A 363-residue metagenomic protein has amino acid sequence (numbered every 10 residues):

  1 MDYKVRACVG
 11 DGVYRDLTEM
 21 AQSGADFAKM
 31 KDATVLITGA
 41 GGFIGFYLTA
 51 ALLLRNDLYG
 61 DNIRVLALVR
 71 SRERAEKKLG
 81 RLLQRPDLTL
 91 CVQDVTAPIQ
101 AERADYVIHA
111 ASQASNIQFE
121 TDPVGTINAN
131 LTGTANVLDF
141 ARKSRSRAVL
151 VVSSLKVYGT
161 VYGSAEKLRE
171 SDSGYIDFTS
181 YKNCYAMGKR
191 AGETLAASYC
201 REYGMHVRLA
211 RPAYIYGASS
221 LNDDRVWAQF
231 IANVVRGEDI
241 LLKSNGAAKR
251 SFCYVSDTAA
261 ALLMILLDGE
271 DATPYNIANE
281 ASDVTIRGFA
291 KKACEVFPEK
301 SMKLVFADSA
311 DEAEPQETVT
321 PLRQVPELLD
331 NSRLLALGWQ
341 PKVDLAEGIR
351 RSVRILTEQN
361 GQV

Functional and structural regions predicted by a protein language model:
M1-R6, V234, E238-V363: C-terminal substrate-binding subdomain of Rossmann-fold SDR/epimerase-dehydratase oxidoreductases
M1-Y106: N-terminal Rossmann/SDR dinucleotide-binding element
T38, L68, V107-Q113, V149-L155 (+1 more regions): SDR active-site strand-loop-helix element
V92-A129, K143: NAD(P)H-binding glycine-rich loop region in Rossmannoid oxidoreductase-like domains and their noncatalytic homologs
H109, A135-C184: Conserved Rossmann-fold NAD(P)-dependent oxidoreductase catalytic core, especially the SDR/UDP-sugar
S112, D122, I127-T134, R145 (+2 more regions): Short alpha-helix in the Rossmann-fold core of NAD(P)-dependent oxidoreductases
G125-I127, D177, Y181-E193, D224-A228 (+2 more regions): Short-chain dehydrogenase/reductase
V161-S171, T194-R250, V255-L266, I286 (+1 more regions): NAD(P)-dependent short-chain dehydrogenase/reductase
